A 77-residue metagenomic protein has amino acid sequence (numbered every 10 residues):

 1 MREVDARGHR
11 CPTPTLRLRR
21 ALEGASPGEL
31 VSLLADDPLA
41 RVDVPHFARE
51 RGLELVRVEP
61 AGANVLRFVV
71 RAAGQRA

Functional and structural regions predicted by a protein language model:
M1-E3: Extreme N-terminal starter segment of soluble prokaryotic enzymes
D5-P60: Amphipathic, hydrophobic secondary-structure cores in small proteins
G62-N64: Short acidic/glycine-enriched loop/turn segments that link adjacent beta-strands
R67-A77: Core SAM-dependent methyltransferase catalytic element
